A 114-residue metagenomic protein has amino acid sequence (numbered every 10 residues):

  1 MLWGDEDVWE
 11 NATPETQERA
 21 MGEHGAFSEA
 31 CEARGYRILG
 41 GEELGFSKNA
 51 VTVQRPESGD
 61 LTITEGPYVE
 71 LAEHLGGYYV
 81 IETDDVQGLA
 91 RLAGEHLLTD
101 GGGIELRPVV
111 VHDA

Functional and structural regions predicted by a protein language model:
M1-A114: Conserved, structured core segments of small domains
